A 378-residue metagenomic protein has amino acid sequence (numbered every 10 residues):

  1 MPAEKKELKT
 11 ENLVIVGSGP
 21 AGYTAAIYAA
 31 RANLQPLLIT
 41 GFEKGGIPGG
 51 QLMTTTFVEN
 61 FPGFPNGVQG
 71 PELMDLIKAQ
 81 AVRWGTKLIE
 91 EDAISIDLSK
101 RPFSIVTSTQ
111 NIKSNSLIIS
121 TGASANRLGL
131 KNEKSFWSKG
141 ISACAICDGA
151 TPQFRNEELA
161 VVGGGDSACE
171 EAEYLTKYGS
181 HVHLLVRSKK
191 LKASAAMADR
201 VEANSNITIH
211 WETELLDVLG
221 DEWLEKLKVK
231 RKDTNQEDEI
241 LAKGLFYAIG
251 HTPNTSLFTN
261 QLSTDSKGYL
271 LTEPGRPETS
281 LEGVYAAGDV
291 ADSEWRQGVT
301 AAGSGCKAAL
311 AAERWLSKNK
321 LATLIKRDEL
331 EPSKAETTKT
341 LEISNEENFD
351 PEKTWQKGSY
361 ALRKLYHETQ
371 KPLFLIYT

Functional and structural regions predicted by a protein language model:
P2-T10, G129, S135-Q153, A248-T300 (+3 more regions): FAD-site-proximal beta/loop scaffold in flavoenzymes
K5, E11-W84, C169-A195, D265: Beta1-alpha1 glycine-rich phosphate/pyrophosphate-binding loop at the start of Rossmann-like nucleotide-binding domains
V16-G17, A160-G163: Conserved N-terminal Rossmann-fold NAD(P)-binding element of oxidoreductases
G19-P20, A123-A125, D166-S167, D292: Residue-level detector of alpha-helix initiation sites
A81-K100, I105, I112-K113, T176-P274 (+1 more regions): A Rossmann-like FAD-binding core segment of flavoenzymes
L88-A150: Glycine/small-residue-rich loop that forms an oxyanion/phosphate-binding "nest" at active or ligand-binding sites
T338-T378: Proteins that catalyze or organize thiol-disulfide redox chemistry and the adjacent proteostasis machinery handling
